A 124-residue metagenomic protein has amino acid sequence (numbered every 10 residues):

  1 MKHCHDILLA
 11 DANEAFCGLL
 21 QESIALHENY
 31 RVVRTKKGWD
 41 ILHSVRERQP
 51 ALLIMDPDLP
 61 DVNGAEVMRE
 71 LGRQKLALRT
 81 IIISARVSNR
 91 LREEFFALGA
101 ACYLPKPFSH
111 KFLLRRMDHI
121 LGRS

Functional and structural regions predicted by a protein language model:
E14-V33: Two-component/phosphorelay signaling modules centered on CheY-like receiver
N29-K36, S44, L104: Short hydrophobic/Thr-rich beta-strand motif most characteristic of the beta2 strand and flanking loop of CheY-like
K37, N63-E66: Acidic catalytic/metal-coordinating carboxylates
H43, A65-L76: Short amphipathic alpha-helix used as the core "switch/output" element in two-component signaling
R48-M55, L59: Active-site beta3 strand of CheY-like receiver
E66, V87-C102: Alpha4 helix (beta4-alpha4-beta5 surface) of REC/receiver domains from two-component response regulators
F108-M117: C-terminal output helix
